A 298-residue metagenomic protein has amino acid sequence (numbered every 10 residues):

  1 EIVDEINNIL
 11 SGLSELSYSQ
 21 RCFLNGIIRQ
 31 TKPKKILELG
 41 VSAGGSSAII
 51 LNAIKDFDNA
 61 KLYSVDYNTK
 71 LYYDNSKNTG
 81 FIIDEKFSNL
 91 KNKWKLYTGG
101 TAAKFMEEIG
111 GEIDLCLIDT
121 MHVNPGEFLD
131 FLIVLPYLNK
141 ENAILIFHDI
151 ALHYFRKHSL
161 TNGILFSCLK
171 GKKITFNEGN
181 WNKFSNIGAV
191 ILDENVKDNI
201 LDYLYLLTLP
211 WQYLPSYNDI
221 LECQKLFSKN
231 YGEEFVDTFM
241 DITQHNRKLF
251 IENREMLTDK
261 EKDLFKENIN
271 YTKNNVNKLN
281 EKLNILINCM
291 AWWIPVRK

Functional and structural regions predicted by a protein language model:
E1-C22: Mobile, glycine- and charge-enriched loop segments and immediately flanking short secondary-structure elements within
L10, R21-P295: S-adenosylmethionine/decaboxylated-SAM
